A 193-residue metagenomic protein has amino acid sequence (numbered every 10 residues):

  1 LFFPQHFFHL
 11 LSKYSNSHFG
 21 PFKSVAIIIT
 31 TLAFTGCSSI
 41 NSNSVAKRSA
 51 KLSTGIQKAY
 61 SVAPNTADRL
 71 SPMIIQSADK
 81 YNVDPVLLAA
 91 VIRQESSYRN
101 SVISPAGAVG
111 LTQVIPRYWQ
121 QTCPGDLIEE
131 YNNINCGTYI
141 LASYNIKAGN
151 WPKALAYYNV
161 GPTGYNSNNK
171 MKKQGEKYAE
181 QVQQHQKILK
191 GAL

Functional and structural regions predicted by a protein language model:
F3, F7-T35: Sec-dependent bacterial lipoprotein signal peptides
S38-S96: Export/targeting segments at the very N-terminus of extracytoplasmic proteins
K51, R69, M73-Q76, V86-L87 (+5 more regions): Extracytoplasmic/secreted proteins, especially bacterial periplasmic and envelope-associated proteins
A59-A63, S77-N82, I92-V102, I115-Y118 (+4 more regions): Sec/Tat-exported extracytoplasmic proteins
S96, N150-Y178: Acidic helix/loop microenvironments that form the catalytic cleft of cell-wall polysaccharide enzymes
S104-T122, G137: Substrate-binding/active-site groove segments that recognize and process beta-1,4-linked N-acetyl-hexosamine
P124-N133: A short, structured beta-strand-centered segment in the mid-to-C-terminal lobe of catalytic cores from group-transfer
